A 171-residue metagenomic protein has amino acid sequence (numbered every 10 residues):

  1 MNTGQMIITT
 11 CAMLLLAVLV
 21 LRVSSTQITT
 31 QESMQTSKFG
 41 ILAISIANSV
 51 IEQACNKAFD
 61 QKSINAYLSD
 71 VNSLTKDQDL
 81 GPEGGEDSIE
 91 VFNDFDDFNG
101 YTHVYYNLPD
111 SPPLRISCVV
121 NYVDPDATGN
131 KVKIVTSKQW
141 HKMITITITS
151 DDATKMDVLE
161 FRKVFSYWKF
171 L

Functional and structural regions predicted by a protein language model:
T3-N48: Aliphatic-rich helix starts adjacent to a transmembrane/signal segment
I44-L171: Low-complexity, Gly/Pro-rich coil/beta segments used as flexible assembly/activation regions
